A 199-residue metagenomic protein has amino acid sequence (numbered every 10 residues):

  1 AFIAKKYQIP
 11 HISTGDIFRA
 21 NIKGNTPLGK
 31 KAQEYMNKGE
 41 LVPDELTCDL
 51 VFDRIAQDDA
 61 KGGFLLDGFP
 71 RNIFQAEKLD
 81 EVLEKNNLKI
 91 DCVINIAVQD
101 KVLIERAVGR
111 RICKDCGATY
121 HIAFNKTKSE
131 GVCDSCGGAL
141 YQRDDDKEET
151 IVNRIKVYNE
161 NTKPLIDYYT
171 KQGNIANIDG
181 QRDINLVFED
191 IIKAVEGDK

Functional and structural regions predicted by a protein language model:
A1-K199: Glycine-rich phosphate-binding loop of ATP-dependent small-molecule kinases
